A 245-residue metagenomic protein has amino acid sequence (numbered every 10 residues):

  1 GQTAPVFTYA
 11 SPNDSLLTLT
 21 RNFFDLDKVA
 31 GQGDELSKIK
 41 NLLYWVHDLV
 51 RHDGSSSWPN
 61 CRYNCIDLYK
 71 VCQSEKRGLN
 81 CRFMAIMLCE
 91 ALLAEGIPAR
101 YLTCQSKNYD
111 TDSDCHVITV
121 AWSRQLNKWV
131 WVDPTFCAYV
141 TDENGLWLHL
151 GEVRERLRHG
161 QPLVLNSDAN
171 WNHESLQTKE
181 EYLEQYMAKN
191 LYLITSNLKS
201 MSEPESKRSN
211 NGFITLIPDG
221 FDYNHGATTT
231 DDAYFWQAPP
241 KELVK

Functional and structural regions predicted by a protein language model:
G1-L79: Secondary-structure boundary elements
Q2-R21, D34, D48, I66 (+7 more regions): Hydrophobic transmembrane signal anchors and adjacent membrane-proximal interface regions, especially in viral
Y9-N13, Q32-E35, L146, L150 (+3 more regions): Intrinsic-disorder-associated interaction segments
L19, N41, M84-M87, A91: Residues within well-formed alpha-helices
Y44, S57, K128-V130, L146 (+2 more regions): Residues in intrinsically disordered, low-complexity segments of regulatory proteins
R77-F83, T111: Aromatic/His-enriched, Gly/Pro-containing loop or helix-boundary segments that lie immediately adjacent to catalytic
I86-Q161: Hydrophobic/aromatic-rich core segments of domains that either
L150-K245: Alpha-helical and coiled-coil interaction segments, frequently adjacent to or embedded within charge-biased
